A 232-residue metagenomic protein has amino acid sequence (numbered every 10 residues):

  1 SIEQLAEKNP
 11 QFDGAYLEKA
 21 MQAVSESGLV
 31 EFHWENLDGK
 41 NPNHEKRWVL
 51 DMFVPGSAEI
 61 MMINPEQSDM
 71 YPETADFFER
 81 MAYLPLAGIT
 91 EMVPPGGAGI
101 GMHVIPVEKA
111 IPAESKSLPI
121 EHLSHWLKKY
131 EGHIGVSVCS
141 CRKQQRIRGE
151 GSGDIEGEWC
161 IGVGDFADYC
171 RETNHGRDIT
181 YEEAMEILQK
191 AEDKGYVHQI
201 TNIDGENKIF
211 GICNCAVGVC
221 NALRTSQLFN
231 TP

Functional and structural regions predicted by a protein language model:
S1-N9: Short acidic, hydrophobic short linear motifs in intrinsically disordered regions
P10-E26: Short amphipathic alpha-helical interaction segments
S25-G39: A short, conserved structural fragment
D38-L86: Short, amphipathic alpha-helical interaction segments positioned at domain boundaries
W48, T201-N207, Q227-P232: Ferredoxin-like iron-sulfur electron-transfer modules
P72-I179, T201-D204: Long, Pro/Ser/Thr-rich low-complexity/intrinsically disordered regulatory tracts in eukaryotic proteins
S137-Q145, I209-L223: Local cysteine-cluster metal-coordination motifs and their immediate loop/turn environment, predominantly Fe-S cluster
N174-I203, N214-A216: Compact structured core domains
